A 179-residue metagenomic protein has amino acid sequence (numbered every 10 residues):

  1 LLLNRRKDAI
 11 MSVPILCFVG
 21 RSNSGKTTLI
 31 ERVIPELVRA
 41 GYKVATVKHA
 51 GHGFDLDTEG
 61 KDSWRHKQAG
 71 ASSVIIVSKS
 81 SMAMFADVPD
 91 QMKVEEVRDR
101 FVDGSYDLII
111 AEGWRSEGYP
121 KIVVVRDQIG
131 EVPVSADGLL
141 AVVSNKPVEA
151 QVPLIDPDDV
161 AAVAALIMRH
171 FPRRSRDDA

Functional and structural regions predicted by a protein language model:
R6, R39, S73, M84 (+2 more regions): C-terminal accessory "lid"/substrate-recognition subdomains
F18: Hydrophobic anchor at the beta1->P-loop junction of P-loop NTPases
S22: The conserved Walker
K26: Conserved lysine of the Walker
I34-D90: N-terminal phosphate/diphosphate-binding loop that engages ATP/GTP or pyrophosphate donors across diverse enzyme folds
A86-S116: Phosphate-binding/switch loop-helix module in NTP-utilizing enzymes
L108-R176: Phosphate/Mg2+-binding loops and adjacent switch elements in nucleotide/diphosphate-handling enzyme cores
